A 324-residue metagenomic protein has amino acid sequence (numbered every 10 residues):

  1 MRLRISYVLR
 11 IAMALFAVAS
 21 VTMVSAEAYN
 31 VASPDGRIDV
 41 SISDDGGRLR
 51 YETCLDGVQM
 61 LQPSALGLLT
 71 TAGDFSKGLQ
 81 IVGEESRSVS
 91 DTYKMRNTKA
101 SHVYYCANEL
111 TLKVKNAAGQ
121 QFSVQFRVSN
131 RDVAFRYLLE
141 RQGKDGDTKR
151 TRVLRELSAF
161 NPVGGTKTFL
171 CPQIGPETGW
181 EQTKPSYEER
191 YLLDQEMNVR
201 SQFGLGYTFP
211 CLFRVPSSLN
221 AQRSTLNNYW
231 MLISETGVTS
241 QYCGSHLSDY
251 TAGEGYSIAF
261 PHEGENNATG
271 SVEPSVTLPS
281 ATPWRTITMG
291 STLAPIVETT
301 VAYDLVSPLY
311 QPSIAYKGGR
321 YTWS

Functional and structural regions predicted by a protein language model:
M1-A12: Bacterial N-terminal signal peptides that target proteins for export
R4, V18-M23: Intrinsically disordered, low-complexity segments
R10-S20: Bacterial N-terminal signal peptides
V24-A28: Boundary at the C-terminal end of the N-terminal hydrophobic targeting segment
Y29-L309: N-terminal accessory beta-strand-rich subdomains and adjacent acidic, glycine-rich linkers that precede catalytic cores
Y310-S324: Glycan-processing catalytic domains of CAZymes
